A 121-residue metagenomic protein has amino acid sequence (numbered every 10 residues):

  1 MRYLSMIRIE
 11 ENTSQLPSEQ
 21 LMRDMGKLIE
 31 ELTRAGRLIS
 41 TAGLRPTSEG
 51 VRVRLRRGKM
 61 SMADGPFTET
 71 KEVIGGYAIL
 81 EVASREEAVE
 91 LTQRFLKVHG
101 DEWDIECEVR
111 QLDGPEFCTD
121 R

Functional and structural regions predicted by a protein language model:
M1-R121: Conserved, structured core segments of small domains
